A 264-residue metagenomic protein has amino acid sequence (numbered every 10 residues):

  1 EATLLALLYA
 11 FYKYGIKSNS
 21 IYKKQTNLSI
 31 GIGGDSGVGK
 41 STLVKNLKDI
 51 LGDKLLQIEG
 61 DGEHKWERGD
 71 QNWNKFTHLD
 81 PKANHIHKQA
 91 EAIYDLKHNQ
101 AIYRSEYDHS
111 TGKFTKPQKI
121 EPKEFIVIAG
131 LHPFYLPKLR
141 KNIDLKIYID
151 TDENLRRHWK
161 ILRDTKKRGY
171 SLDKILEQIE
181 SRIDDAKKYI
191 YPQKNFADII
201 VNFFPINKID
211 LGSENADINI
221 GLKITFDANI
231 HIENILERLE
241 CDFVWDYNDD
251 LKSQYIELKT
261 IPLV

Functional and structural regions predicted by a protein language model:
A2-I21, E153, L162-V264: C-terminal accessory "lid"/substrate-recognition subdomains
I30-G31: Short hydrophobic/aromatic beta-strand immediately N-terminal to the Walker A/P-loop
S36: The conserved Walker
K40: Conserved lysine of the Walker
L43, L47: Hydrophobic positions on the alpha1 helix immediately C-terminal to the Walker A/P-loop
L55-Q57, K146-Y148, I200: Conserved beta-strand scaffold positions in the cores of enzyme catalytic domains, especially in NTP/NDP-utilizing
L56-E59, K65-K113, F125: Conserved nucleotide-sensing/catalytic segment adjacent to the nucleotide-binding pocket in NTP-handling enzymes
K116-R168, S213-I220, I230-I232: ATP-dependent NMP and nucleoside kinases share a basic, alpha-helical "lid"
